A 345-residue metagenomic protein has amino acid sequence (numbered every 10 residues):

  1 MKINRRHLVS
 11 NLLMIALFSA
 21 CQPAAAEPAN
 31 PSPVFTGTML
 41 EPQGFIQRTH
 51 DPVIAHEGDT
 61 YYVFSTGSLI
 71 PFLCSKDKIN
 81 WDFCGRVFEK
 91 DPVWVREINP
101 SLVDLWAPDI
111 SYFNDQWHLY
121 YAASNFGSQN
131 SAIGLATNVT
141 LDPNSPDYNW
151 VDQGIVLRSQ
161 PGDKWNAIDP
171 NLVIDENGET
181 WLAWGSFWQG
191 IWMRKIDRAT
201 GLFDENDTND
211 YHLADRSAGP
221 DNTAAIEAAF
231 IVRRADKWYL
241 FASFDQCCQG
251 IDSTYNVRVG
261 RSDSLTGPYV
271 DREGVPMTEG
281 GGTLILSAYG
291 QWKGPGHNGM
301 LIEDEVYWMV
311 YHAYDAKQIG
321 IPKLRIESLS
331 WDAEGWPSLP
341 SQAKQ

Functional and structural regions predicted by a protein language model:
K2, C21-Q345: Carbohydrate-active catalytic/glycan-binding domains of CAZyme proteins, especially the secreted or lumenal ectodomains
R5-V9: N-terminal export leaders
S10-A20: Bacterial N-terminal signal peptides
